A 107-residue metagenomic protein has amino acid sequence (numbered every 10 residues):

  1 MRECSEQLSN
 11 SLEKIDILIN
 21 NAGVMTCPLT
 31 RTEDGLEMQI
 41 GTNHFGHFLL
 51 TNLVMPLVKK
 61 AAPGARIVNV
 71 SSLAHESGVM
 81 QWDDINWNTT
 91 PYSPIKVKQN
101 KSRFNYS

Functional and structural regions predicted by a protein language model:
M1-S107: Rossmann-fold NAD(P)H-dependent dehydrogenase/reductase core
